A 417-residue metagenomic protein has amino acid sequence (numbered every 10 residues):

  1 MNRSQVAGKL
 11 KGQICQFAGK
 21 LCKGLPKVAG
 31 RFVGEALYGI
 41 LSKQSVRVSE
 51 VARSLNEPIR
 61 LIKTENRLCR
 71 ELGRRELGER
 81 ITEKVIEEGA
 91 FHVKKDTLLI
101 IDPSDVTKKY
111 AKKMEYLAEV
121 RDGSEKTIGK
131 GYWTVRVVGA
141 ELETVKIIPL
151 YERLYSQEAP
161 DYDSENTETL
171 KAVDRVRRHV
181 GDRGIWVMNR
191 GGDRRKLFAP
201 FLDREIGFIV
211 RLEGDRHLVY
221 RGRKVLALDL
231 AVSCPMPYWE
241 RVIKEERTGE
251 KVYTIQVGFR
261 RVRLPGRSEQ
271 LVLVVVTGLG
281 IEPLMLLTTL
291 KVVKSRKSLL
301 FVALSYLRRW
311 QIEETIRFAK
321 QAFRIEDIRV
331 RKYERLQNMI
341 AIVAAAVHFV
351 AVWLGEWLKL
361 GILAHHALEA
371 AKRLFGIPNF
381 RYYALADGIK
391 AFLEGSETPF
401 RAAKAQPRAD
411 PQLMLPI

Functional and structural regions predicted by a protein language model:
M1-S45, K84, T97, K109-K112 (+2 more regions): Single, function-defining residue in the core of a domain
G34, V48-S49, E65-N66: Short amphipathic alpha-helical segments
L37, E65-T144: Active-site-proximal, Lys/Arg-enriched surface segment that forms a nucleic-acid-binding/basic interface patch
K43-R53: Short, charged amphipathic recognition helices of the HTH superfamily and cognate SANT/SANTA-like modules
A52-N56, P265: Polybasic, low-complexity association/targeting segments
L55-R67: Short, basic interhelical loop/turn and adjoining N-cap of the next helix at nucleic-acid- or acidic-partner-contacting
